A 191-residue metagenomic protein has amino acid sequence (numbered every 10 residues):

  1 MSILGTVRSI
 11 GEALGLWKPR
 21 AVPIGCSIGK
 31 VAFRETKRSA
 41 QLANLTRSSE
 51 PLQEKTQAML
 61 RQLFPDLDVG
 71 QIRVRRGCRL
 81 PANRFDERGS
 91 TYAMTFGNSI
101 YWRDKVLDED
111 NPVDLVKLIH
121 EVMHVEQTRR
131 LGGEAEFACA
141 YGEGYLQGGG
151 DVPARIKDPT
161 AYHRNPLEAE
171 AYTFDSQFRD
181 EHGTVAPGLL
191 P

Functional and structural regions predicted by a protein language model:
M1-R79: A metal-dependent hydrolase signature that marks the N-terminal structural subdomain at the beginning of catalytic folds
A21-K30, N83-E87, E136-Y141: Short, functional N-terminal and low-complexity linear motifs
V31-L42, Q127, E136-G149: Charged, low-complexity, helix-prone segments enriched in Lys/Glu/Asp/Gln
E50-R76, R88-T91, T95-F96, D110 (+1 more regions): Metalloprotease/metallohydrolase-associated module, dominated by Zn2+-dependent proteases
G77-A82, I100, L107-D108, M123 (+1 more regions): Short, solvent-exposed loop/turn segments at secondary-structure junctions
F85-D86, S99-I119, A161-H163: Short pre-active-site segment immediately N-terminal to the catalytic Zn-binding motif
Y101-W102, E126, P166-A171: A short, hydrophobic secondary-structure junction motif
V116-T128: Active-site recognition of the HExxH zinc-binding catalytic motif
